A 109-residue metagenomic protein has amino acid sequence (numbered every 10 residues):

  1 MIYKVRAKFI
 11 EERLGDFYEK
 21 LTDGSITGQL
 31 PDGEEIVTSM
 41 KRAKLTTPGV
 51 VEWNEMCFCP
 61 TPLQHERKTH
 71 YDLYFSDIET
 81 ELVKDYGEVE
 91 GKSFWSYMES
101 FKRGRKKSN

Functional and structural regions predicted by a protein language model:
M1-K68, V89-N109: Short S/T/G/P-rich N-terminal loop/turn motif that feeds into the first structured element of a domain
S25-Q29, L73-L82: A common structural junction motif
I36, S76-E90: Conserved short beta-strand edge segments in small beta-sheet-based binding/regulatory domains
